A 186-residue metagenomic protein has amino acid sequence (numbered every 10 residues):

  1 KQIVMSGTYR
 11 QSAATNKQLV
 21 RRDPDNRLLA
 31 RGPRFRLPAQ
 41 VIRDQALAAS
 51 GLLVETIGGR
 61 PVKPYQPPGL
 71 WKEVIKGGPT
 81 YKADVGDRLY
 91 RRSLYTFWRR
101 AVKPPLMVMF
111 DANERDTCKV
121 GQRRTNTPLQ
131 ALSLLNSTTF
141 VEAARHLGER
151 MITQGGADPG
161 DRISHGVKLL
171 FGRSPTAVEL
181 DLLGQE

Functional and structural regions predicted by a protein language model:
Q2: Structured, non-membrane catalytic/scaffold regions adjacent to prosthetic-group chemistry
M5-R162, L169-L170, S174, L182: An acidic, gly/pro-interrupted, aromatic-rich
G184-E186: A compact, surface-exposed functional segment
